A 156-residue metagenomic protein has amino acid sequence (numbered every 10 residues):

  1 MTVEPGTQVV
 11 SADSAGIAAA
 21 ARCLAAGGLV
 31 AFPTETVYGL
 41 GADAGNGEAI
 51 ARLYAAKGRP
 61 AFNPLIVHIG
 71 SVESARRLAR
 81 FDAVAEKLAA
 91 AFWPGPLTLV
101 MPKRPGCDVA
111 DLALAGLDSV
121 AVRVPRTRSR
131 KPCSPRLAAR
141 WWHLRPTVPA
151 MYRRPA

Functional and structural regions predicted by a protein language model:
M1-A156: Active-site-adjacent structural elements in enzyme catalytic cores
